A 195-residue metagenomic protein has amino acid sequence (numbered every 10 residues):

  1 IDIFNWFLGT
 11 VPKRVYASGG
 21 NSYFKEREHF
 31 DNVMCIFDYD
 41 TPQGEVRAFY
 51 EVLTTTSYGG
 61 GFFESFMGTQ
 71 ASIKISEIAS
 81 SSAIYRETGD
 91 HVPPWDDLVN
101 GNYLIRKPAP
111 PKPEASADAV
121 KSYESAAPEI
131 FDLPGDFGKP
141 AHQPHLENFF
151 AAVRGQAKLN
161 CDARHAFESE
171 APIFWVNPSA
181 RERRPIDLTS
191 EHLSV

Functional and structural regions predicted by a protein language model:
I1-D162, A171-A180, P185-V195: Contiguous beta-strand/loop segments that form the cofactor/metal-binding neighborhood of enzyme cores
